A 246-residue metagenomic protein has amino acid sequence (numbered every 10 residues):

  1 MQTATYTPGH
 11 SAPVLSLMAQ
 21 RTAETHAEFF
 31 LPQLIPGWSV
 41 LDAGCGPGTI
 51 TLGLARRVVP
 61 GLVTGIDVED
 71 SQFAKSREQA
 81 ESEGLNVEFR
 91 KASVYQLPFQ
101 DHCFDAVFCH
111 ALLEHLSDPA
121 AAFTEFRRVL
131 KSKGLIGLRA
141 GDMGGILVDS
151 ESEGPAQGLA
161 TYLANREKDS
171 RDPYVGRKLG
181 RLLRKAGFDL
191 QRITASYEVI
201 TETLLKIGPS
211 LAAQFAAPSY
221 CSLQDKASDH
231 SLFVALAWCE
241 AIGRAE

Functional and structural regions predicted by a protein language model:
Q2-T22: Class I SAM-dependent methyltransferase Rossmann-like catalytic core, especially the SAM/SAH-binding loop
Q20-P36, G53, R57: Conserved alpha-helix/loop element of class I SAM-dependent methyltransferases that forms part of the SAM/SAH-binding
L41-A43, P47-Q96: Class I SAM-dependent methyltransferase SAM/SAH-binding core
Y95-A106: A short acidic, Gly/Pro-enriched loop at the edge of an enzyme's catalytic core that lines a small-molecule cofactor
D105-D118: A short SAM/SAH-binding and catalytic strip from SAM-dependent methyltransferases
A120-L135: A short glycine-rich, Lys/Arg-flanked "PGG" loop and its adjoining helix->strand segment in the class I
L135-E202, F215: Conserved catalytic/acceptor-binding region of the Class I
P173, R177, R192-E246: Conserved Class I S-adenosyl-L-methionine
